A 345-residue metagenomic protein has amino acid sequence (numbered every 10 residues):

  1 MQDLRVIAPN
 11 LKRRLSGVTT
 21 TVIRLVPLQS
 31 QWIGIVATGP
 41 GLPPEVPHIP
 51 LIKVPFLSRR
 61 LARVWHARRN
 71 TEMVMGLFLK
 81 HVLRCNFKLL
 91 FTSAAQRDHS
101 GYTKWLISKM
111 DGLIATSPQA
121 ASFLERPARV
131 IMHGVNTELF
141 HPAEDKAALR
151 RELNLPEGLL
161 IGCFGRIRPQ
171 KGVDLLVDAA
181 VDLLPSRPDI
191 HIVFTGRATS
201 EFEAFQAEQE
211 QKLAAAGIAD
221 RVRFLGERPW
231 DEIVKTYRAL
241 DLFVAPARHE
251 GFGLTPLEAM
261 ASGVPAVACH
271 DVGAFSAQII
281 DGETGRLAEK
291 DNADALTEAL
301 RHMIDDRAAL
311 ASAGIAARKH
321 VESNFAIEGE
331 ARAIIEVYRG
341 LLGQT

Functional and structural regions predicted by a protein language model:
I107-K146, L155-P156: Donor nucleotide-sugar binding/catalytic pocket of nucleotide-sugar-dependent glycosyltransferases
L155-K171, V177-V181, V193: Conserved donor-binding/catalytic core segment of Leloir-type glycosyltransferases
Q206-R228: Nucleotide-activated donor-binding/catalytic signature segment of Leloir-type glycosyltransferases, i.e., the conserved
E227, K235-L240: Short alpha-helical donor nucleotide-sugar binding micro-motif in glycosyltransferases
R248: Aromatic "clamp/platform" in nucleotide-sugar-dependent glycosyltransferases that forms part of the donor/acceptor
P265-C269, I279: Short hydrophobic beta-strand element within catalytic cores of glycosyltransferases and related nucleotide-activated
D281-G282, R286-D294, H302-A308: Conserved acidic donor-binding segment of nucleotide-sugar-dependent glycosyltransferases
H302, A309-N324, E330: A short, well-ordered alpha-helix in the C-terminal region of glycosyltransferases
